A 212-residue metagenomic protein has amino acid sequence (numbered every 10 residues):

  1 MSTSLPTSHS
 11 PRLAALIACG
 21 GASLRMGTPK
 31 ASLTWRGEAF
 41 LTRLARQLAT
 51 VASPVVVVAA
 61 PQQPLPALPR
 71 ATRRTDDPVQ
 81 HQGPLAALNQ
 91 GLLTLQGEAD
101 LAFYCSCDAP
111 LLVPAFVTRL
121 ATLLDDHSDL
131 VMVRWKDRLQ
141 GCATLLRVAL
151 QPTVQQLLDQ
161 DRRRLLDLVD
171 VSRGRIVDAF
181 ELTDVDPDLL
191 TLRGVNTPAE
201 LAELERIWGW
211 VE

Functional and structural regions predicted by a protein language model:
L5-R162, D167-L190, E205-V211: Nucleotide and nucleotide-moiety/phosphate-recognizing core
E200-L204: Histidine-centered active-site loop/cap adjacent to the catalytic His in serine esterases/O-acetyl transfer systems
